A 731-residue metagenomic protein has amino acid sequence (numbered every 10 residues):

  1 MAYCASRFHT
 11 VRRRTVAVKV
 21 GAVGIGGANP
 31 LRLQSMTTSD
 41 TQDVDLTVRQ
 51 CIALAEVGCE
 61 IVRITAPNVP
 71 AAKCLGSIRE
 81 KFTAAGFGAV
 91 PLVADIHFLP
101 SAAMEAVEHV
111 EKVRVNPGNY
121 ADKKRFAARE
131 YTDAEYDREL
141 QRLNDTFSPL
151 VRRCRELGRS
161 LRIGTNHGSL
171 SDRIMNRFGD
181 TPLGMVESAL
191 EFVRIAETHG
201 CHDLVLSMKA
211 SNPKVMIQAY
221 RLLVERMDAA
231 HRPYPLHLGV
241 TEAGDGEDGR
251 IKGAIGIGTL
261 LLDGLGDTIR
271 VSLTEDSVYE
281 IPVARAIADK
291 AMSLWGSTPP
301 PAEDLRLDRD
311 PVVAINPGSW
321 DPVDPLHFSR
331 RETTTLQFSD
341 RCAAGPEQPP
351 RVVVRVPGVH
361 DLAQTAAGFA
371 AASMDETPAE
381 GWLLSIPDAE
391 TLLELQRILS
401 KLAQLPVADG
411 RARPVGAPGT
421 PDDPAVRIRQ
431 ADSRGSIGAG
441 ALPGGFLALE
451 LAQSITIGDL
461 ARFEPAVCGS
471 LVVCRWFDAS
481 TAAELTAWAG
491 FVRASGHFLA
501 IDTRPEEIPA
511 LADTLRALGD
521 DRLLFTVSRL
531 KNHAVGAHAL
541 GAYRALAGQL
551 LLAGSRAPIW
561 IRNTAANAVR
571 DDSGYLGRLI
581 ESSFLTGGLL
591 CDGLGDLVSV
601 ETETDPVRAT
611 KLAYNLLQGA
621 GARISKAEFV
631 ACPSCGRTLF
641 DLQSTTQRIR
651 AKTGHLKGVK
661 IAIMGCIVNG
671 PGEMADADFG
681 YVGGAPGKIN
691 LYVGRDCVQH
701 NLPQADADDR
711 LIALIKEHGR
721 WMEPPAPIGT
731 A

Functional and structural regions predicted by a protein language model:
M1-S35, V151, R155-L157, S293-L362 (+4 more regions): N-terminal amphipathic alpha-helix/helix-capping segment at the start of soluble metabolic enzymes
S6-R7, R12, V44, A55 (+3 more regions): Active-site beta->alpha loop and helix N-cap motifs at the rims of alpha/beta catalytic domains
V18-Q34, S39-G58, V62, N68-P70 (+1 more regions): N-terminal glycine-rich anion-binding loops that anchor highly charged ligand groups
L33, D95, I163, L206 (+6 more regions): Conserved, mostly hydrophobic/aromatic
G58-R63, V110-A127, L262-V278, G381-L384 (+3 more regions): Glycine-rich phosphate-binding active-site loops on the catalytic face of alpha/beta enzymes
Y131-F147, V151-R152, D172-H327, E332-T333 (+3 more regions): Catalytic alpha/beta core domains of metabolic enzymes, predominantly
D340-A372, D641-A685: C-terminal accessory/binding modules appended to enzymatic or scaffolding proteins
P686-I689, D696-W721: Beta-strand/loop-dominated core regions that host nucleotide or nucleotide-derived cofactor-binding catalytic loops
